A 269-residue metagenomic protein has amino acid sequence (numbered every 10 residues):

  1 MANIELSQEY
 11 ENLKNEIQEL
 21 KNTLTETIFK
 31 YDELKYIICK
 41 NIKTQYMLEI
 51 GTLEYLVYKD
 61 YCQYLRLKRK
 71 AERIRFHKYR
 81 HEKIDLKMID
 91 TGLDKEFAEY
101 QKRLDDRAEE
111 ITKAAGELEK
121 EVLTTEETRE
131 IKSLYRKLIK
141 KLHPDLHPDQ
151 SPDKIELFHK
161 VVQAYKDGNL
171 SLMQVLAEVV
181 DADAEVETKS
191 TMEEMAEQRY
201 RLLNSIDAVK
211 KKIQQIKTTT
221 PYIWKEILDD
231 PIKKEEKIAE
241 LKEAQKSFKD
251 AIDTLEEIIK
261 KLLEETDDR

Functional and structural regions predicted by a protein language model:
A2-L123, Y165-R269: Short "pre-J" leader segments immediately N-terminal to J/J-like domains in DnaJ-family and J-like proteins
G116-E119, S133-P152: The canonical J-domain HPD catalytic loop and its flanking helix-turn segment that engages Hsp70 and stimulates ATP
L123-L138, L170-M173: Internal alpha/beta domain cores that form substrate/cofactor-binding pockets in large enzymes and binding proteins
H147-L170: Chromatin/DNA-recognition segments of nuclear transcriptional regulators
